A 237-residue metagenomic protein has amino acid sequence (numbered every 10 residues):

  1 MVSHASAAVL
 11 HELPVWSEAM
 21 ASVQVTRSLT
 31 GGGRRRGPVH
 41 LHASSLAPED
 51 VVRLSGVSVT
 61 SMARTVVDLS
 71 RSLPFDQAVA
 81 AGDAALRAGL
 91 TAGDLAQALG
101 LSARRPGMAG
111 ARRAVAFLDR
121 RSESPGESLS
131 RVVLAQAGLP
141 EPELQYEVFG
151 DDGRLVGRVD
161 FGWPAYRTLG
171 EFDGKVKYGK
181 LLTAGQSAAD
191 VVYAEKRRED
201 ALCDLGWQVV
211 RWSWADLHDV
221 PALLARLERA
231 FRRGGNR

Functional and structural regions predicted by a protein language model:
M1-M108, G126, E143, R232-R237: Short gly/ser-rich loop at a beta-strand->alpha-helix junction or flexible surface loop bordering the NTP-binding
L86-R237: Surface segments flanking catalytic/ligand-binding clefts of nucleic-acid enzymes
